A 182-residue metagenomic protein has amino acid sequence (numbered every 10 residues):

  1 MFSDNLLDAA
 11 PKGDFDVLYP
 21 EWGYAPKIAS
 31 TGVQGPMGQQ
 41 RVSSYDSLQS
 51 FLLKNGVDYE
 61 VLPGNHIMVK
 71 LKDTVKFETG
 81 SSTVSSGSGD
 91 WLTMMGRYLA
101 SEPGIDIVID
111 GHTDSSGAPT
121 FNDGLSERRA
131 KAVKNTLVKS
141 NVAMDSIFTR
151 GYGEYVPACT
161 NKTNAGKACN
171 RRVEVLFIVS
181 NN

Functional and structural regions predicted by a protein language model:
M1-P63: N-terminal targeting leaders that direct proteins to extracytoplasmic destinations
Y19, Y24, Y45, Y59 (+4 more regions): Sequence-level detector for tyrosine residue identity
I28-V33, M37, I67-K70, D106-G111 (+1 more regions): A broad, low-specificity signal for short, low-complexity segments enriched in glycine/proline and polar/charged
G32-G38, K76-S85, P119-N122: Second-shell loop/turn segments in exported
R41, Y45-L62, F77-D110, V138 (+1 more regions): Periplasmic peptidoglycan-binding/anchoring modules of Gram-negative envelope and division proteins
N55, P63-I67, L71-D73, G80 (+3 more regions): Envelope-exposed proteins and targeting segments
I67, V75-K76, T113, G117-A118: Surface-exposed aromatic
S82-S85, H112-N182: Periplasmic OmpA-like peptidoglycan-binding domain that tethers envelope proteins to the cell wall
